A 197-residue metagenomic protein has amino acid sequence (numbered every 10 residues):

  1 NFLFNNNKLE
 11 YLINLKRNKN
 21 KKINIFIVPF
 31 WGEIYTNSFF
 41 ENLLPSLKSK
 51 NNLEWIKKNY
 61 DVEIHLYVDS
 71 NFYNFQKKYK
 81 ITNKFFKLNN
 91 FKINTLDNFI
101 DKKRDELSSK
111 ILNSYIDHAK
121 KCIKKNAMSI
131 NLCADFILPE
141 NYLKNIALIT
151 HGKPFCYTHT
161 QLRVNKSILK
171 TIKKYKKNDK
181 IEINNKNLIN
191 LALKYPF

Functional and structural regions predicted by a protein language model:
N1-K22, F39: Long, contiguous juxta-domain segments that are non-catalytic but functionally important
I23-I25, M128: Structural motif
N24, K50-H65: Short loop->beta transition adjacent to catalytic acidic/histidine clusters or analogous donor-positioning motifs
F26-I34: A conserved hydrophobic helix/loop-capping motif in glycosyltransferases and polysaccharide synthases
I34-W55: Short, well-formed alpha-helical segments that are part of the catalytic scaffolds of diverse glycosyltransferases
Y67-M128: Active-site-proximal specificity loops/subdomain of glycosyltransferases
K102-I111, Y115, A119-K120, F136-F197: Conserved catalytic core of nucleotide-sugar-dependent glycosyltransferases
K124-P139: Short beta-strand-to-loop acidic/aromatic patch adjacent to the donor-nucleotide binding site
